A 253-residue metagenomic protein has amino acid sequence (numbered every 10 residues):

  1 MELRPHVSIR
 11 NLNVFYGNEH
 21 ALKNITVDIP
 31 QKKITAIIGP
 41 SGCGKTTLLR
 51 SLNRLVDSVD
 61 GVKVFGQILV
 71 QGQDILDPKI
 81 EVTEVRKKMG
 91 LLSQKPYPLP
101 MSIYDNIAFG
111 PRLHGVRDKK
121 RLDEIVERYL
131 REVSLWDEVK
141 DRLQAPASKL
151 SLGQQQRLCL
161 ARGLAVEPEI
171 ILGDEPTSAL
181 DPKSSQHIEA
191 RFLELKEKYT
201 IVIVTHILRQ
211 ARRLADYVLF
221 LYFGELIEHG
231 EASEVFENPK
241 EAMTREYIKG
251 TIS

Functional and structural regions predicted by a protein language model:
Q67-E84, Q144, V235: ABC ATPase NBD Q-loop/coupling interface
L69, Q73-D74, K119-D141: Conserved ABC ATPase "signature" region
Q144-L150, Q154: Conserved ABC ATPase signature
E167: Conserved catalytic motifs of ABC-family nucleotide-binding domains
I171-D174: Catalytic Walker B motif of ABC-type/P-loop ATPase nucleotide-binding domains
S185-E197: Helical segment within the ABC ATPase nucleotide-binding domain
H229-G230: ABC ATPase "signature
